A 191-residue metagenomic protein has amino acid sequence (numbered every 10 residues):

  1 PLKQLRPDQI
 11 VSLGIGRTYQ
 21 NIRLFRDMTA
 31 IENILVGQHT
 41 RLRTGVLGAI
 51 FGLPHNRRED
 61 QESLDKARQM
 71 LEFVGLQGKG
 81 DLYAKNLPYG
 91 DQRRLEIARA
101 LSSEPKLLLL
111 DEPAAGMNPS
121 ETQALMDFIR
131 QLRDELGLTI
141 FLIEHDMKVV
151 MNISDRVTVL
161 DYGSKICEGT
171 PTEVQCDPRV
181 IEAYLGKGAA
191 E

Functional and structural regions predicted by a protein language model:
P1-E191: Glycine-rich phosphate-binding loops of nucleotide-dependent enzymes
